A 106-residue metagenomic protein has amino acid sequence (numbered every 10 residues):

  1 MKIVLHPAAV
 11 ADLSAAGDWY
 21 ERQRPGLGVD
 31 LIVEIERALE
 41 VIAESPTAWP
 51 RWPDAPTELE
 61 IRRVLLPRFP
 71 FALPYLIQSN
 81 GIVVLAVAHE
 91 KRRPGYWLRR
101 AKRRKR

Functional and structural regions predicted by a protein language model:
M1-E34: Arg/Lys-rich, positively charged N-terminal/basic patches that mediate binding to nucleic acids
A15, S45-A48, R93, R100: Acidic, low-complexity intrinsically disordered regions
A16-Y20, L39-I42, P46: Hydrophobic recognition helices of helix-based DNA-binding modules
E21, L59-E60, A88-E90: Short alpha-helical segments used as structural interaction elements across diverse proteins
V29-D30, P50-P53, Y96: Short, hydrophobic secondary-structure boundary micro-motifs
R37, E44-I82: Basic/aromatic recognition patch in beta-strand/loop cores that engages polyanionic ligands
L66-R106: Enriched for short, Lys/Arg-rich terminal
